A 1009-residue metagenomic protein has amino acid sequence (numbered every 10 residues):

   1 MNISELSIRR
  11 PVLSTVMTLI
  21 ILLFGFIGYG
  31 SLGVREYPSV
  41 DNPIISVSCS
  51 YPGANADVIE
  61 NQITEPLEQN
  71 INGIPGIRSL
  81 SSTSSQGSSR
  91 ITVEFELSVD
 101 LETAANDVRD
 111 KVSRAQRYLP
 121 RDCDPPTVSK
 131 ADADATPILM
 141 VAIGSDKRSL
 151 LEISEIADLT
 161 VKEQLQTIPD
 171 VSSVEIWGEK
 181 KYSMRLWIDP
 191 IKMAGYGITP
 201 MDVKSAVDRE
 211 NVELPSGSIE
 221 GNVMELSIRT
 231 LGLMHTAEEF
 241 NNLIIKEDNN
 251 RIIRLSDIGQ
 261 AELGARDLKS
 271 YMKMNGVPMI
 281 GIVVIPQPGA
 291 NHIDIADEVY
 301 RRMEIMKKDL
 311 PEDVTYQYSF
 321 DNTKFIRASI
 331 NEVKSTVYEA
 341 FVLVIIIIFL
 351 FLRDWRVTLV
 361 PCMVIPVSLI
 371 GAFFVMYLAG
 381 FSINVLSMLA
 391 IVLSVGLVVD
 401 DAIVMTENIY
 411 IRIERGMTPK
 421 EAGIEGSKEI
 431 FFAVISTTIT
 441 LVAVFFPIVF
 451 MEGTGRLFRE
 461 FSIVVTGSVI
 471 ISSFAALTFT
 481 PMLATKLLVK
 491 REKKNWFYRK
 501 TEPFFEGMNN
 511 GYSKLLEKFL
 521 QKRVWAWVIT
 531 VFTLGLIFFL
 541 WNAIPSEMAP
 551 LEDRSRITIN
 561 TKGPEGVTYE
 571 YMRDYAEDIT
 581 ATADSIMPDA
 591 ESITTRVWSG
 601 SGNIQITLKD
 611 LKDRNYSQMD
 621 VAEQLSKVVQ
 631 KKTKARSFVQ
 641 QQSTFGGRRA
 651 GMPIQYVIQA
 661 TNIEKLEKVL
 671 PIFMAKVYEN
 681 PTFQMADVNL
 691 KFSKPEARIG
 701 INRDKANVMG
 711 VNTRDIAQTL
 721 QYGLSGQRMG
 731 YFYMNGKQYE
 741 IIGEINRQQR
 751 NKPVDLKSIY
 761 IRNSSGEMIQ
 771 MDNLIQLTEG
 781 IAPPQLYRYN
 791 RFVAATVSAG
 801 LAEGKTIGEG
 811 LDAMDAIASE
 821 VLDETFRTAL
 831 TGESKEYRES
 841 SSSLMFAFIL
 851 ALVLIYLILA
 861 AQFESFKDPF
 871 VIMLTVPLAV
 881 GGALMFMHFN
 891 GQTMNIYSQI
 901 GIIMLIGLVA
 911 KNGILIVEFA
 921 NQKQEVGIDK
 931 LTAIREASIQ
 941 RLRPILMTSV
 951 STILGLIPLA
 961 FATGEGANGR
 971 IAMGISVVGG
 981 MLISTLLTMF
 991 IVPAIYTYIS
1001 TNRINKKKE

Functional and structural regions predicted by a protein language model:
M1-F341, I383, R456, F645 (+2 more regions): Membrane-proximal extracytoplasmic
M1-S31, I430, F497-A549, I606 (+1 more regions): Signature of alpha-helical transmembrane segments and their immediate interfacial
E5-V12, P288-N291, R327-N384, V449-G455 (+3 more regions): Interfacial segments of transmembrane alpha-helices in multi-pass membrane proteins
V12, L19-N55, R78, S113-C123 (+7 more regions): Transmembrane helices with small-residue packing motifs
D267, M388, K631-K1006: C-terminal transmembrane helical bundles of large multi-pass transporters and their helix-start/helix-kink determinants
S319, I326, I330, T406 (+3 more regions): Helix-loop junctions and hydrophobic alpha-helical segments within the transmembrane domains of large membrane
V395-I409, F431-F450, E460-Y498, I604 (+6 more regions): Transmembrane alpha-helices and their membrane-interface boundaries in multi-pass membrane transporters and channels
G511-Y512, T530-V628, K632, R636-V639 (+2 more regions): Juxtamembrane segments of multi-pass membrane proteins
